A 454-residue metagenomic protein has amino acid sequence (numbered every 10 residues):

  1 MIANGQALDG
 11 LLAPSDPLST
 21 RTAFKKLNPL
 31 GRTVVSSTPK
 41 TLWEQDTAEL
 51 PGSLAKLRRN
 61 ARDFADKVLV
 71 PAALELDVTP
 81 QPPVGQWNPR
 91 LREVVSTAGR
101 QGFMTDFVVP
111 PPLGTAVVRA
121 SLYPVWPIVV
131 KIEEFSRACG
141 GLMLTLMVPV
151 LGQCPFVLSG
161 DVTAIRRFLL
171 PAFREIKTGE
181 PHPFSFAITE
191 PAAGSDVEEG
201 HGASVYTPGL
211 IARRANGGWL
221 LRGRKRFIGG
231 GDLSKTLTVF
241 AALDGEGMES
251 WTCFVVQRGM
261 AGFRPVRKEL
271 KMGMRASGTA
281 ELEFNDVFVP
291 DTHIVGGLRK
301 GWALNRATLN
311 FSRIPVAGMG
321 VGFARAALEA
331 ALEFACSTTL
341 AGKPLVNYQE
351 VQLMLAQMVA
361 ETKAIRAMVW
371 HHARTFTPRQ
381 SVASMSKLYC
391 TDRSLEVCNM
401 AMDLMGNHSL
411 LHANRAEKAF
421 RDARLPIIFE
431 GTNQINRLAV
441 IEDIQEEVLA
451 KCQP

Functional and structural regions predicted by a protein language model:
M1-R137, R214-W219, E283, N310-P454: Alpha-helical interface subdomain recognition
V95-E180, G230-L233: Internal helix-loop-helix
H182-R213: A gly/ser-rich beta-alpha-beta helix-loop segment of oxidoreductase catalytic cores
S185, G209-I211, T236-F240, C253-V255 (+1 more regions): Conserved hydrophobic/aromatic beta-strand scaffold that supports enzyme active sites
E199-A203, F227-G230, K271-G278: Short Gly/Pro-enriched turn/cap motifs at secondary-structure boundaries
R222-R264: A short core secondary-structure module
G259-F288: Flexible, small-/acidic-enriched active-site or ligand-binding loops
N285-A303: Long, acidic (Asp/Glu-rich), low-complexity accessory segments flanking structured domains
